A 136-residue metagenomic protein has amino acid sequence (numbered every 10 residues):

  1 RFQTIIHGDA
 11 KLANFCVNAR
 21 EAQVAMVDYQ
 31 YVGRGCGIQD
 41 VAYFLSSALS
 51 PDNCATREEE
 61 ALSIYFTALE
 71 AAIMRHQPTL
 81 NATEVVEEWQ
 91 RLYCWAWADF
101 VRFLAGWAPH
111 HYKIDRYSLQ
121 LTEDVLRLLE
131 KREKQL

Functional and structural regions predicted by a protein language model:
R1-H7, C16-A19, R127: ATP-dependent phospho-/nucleotidyl transfer catalytic cores
Q3-I5, V24, C36: Hydrophobic "anchor" residues on beta-strands that sit immediately upstream of conserved functional sites
D9, D28: Conserved catalytic-loop position in the HRD/HxD motif
A13, N18, V24, V32-R34: Activation segment
N18-Q23, R75-T83: Short, glycine- and charge-enriched coil/turn segments that flank and shape catalytic ligand pockets
Y31-H76, W97-D115: Active-site activation/catalytic loop segments of kinase-like enzymes and analogous catalytic loops in related
Q77-A96: All-alpha amphipathic helical-bundle segments outside canonical DNA-binding/catalytic cores that form hydrophobic
Q90-L136: ATP/Mg2+ or Mg2+-diphosphate-binding catalytic cores that bind nucleotide phosphates or diphosphates via glycine-rich
